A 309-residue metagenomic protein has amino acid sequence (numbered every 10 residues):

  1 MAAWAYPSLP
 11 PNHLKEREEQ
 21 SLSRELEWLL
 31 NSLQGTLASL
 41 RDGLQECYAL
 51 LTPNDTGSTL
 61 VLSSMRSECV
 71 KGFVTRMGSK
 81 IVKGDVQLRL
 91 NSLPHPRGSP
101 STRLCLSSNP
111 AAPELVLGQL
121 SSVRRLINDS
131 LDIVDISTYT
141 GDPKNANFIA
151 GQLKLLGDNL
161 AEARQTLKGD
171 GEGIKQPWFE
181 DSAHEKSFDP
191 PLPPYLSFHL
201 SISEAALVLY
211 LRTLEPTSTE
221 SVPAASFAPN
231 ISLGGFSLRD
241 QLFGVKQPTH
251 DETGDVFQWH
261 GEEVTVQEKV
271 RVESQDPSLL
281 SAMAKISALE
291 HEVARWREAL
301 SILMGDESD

Functional and structural regions predicted by a protein language model:
A3-A5, P10-R17, L22-L29, L33 (+2 more regions): Extended amphipathic alpha-helical regions
